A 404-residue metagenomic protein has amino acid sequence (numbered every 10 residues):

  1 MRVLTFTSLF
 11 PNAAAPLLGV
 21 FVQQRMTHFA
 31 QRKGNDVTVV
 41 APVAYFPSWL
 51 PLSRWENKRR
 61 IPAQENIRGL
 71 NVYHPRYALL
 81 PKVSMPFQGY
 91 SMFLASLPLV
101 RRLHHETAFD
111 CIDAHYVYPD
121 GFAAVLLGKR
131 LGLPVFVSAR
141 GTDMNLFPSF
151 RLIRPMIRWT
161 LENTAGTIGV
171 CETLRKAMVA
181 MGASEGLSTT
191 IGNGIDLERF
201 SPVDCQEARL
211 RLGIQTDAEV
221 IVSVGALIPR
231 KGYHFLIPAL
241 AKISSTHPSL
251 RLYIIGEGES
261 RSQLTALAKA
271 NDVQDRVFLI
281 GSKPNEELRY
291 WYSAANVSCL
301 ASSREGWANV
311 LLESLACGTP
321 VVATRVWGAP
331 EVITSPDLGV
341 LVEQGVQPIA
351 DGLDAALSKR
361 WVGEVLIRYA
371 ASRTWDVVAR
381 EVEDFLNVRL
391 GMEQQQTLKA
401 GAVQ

Functional and structural regions predicted by a protein language model:
M1-R60, Q64-N66, D376, Q394 (+1 more regions): N-terminal subdomain of nucleotide-sugar transferases
V20, F122, E219-K242, E259-T265: A conserved mid-protein helix/loop that constitutes part of the nucleotide-sugar donor-binding site
T38-A41, V137, I153-C205, L279: Donor nucleotide-sugar binding/catalytic pocket of nucleotide-sugar-dependent glycosyltransferases
W55-I61, S201-I214, K399: A short helix/loop element that forms part of the nucleotide-sugar donor recognition site in Leloir-type
S282-K283, Y290-A295: Short alpha-helical donor nucleotide-sugar binding micro-motif in glycosyltransferases
S303: Aromatic "clamp/platform" in nucleotide-sugar-dependent glycosyltransferases that forms part of the donor/acceptor
P320-A323: Short hydrophobic beta-strand element within catalytic cores of glycosyltransferases and related nucleotide-activated
S335-V346, D354-R360: Conserved acidic donor-binding segment of nucleotide-sugar-dependent glycosyltransferases
